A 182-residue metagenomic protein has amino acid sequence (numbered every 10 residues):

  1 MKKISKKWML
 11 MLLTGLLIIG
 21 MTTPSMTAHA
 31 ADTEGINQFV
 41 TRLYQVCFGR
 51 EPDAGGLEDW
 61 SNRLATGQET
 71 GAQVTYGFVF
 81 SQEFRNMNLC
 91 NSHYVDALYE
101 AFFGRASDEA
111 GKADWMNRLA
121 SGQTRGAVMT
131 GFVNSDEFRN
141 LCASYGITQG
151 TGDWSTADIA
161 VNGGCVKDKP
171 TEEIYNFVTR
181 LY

Functional and structural regions predicted by a protein language model:
M1-L12: Bacterial N-terminal signal peptides that target proteins for export
K3, L17-I18, G146: Generic short N-terminal amphipathic or hydrophobic helices
M11-T23: Bacterial N-terminal signal peptides
T22-Y182: Composition-driven recognition of low-complexity segments enriched in small/aliphatic/hydroxylated residues
